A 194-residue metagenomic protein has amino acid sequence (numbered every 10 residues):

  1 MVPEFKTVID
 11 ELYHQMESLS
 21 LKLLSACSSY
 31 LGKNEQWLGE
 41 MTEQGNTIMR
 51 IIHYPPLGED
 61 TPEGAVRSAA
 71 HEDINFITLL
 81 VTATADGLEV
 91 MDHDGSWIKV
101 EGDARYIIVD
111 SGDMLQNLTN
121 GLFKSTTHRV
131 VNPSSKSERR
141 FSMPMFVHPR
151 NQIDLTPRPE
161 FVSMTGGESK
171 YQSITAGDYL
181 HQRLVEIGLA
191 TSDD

Functional and structural regions predicted by a protein language model:
K6-D194: C-terminal flanking tails of non-heme Fe-dependent oxygenases
